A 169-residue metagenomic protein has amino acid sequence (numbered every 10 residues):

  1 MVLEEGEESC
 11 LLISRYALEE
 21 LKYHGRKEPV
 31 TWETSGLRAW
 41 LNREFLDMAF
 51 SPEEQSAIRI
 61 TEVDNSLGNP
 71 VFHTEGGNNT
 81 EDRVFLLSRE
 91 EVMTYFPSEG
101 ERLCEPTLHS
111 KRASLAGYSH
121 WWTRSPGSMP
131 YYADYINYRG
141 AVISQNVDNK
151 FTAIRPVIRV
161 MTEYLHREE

Functional and structural regions predicted by a protein language model:
M1-E169: Collagenous Gly-X-Y triple-helix signature in extracellular proteins
